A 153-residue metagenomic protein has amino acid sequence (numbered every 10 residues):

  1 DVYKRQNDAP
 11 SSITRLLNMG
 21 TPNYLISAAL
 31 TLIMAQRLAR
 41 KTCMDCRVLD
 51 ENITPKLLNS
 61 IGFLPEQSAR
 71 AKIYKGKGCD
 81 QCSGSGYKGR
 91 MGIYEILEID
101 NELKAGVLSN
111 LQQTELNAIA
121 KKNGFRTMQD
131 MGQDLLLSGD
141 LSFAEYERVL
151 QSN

Functional and structural regions predicted by a protein language model:
D1-N153: Short, flexible helix-loop junctions that flank or precede catalytic/ligand sites
